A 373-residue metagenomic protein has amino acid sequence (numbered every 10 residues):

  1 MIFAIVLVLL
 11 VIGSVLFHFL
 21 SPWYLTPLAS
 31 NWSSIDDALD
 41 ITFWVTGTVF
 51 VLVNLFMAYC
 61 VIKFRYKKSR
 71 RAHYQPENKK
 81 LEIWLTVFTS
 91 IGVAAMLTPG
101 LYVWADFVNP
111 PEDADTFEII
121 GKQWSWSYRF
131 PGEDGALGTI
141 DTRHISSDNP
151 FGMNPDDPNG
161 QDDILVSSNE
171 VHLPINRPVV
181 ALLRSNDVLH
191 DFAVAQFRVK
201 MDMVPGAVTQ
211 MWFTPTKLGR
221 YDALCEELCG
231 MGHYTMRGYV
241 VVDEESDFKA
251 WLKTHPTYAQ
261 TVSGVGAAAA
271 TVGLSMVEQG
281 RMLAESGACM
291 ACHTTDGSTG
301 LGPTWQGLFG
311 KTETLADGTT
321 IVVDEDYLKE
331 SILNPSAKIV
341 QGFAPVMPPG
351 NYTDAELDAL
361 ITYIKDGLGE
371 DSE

Functional and structural regions predicted by a protein language model:
M1-L20, T48-L55: Alpha-helical transmembrane segments of integral membrane proteins, especially early/N-terminal helices
M1-V8, L39-F43, E82-V87: Alpha-helical transmembrane segments and their helix-start/interface "positive-inside/aromatic belt" motifs in integral
L16-L39, V61-Q279, D317-T319, V323-E330 (+2 more regions): Non-transmembrane, membrane-proximal soluble domains of secreted or membrane proteins
I35, I41-V51: Hydrophobic single transmembrane helices highlighted by the model
T48-F56, F88-A95: Residue-level signal for the membrane-embedded core of alpha-helical transmembrane segments, especially mid-helix
Y221, A284-E285, Y363: Conserved hydrophobic/aromatic "anchor" residues that stabilize well-ordered secondary structure elements
M236, A288-A291, G300-L308, S331-G367: Axial heme c-ligation environment in periplasmic c-type cytochrome domains
V262-Q306: Sequence/structural segment immediately N-terminal to covalent heme-attachment motifs in c-type and related
